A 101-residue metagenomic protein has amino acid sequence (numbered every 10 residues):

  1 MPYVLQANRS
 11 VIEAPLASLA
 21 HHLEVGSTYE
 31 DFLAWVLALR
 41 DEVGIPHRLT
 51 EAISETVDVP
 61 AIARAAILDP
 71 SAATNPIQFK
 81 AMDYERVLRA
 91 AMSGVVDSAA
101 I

Functional and structural regions predicted by a protein language model:
P2-I101: Mobile late-domain/C-terminal helix-loop "cap" segments that border catalytic sites or the cytosolic face
